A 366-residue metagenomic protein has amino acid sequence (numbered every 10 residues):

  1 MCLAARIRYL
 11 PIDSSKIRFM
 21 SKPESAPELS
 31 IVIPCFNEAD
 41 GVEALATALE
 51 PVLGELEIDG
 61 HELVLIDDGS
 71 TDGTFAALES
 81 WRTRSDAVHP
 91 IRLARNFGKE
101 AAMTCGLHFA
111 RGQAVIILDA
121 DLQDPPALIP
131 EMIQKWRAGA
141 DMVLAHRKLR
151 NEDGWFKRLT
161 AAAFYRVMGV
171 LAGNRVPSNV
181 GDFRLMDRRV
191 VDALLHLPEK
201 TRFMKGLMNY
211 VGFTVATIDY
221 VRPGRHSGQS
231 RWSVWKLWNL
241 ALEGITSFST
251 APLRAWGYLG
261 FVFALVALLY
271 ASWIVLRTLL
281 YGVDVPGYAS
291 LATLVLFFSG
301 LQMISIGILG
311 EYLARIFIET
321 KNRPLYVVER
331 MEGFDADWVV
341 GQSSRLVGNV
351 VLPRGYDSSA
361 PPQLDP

Functional and structural regions predicted by a protein language model:
R6-A26, F203-P366: Hydrophobic helical membrane-anchoring modules
K16-G154: Structured catalytic core of nucleotide-sugar glycosyltransferases
P34, L93-R95, R184, G257 (+2 more regions): Short conserved micro-motifs on helix faces and helix-strand junctions that flank and scaffold key functional residues
F36-D40, Q123, A127, L195 (+3 more regions): Residues in soluble alpha-helical coiled-coils and helical-bundle/repeat scaffolds
A44-T47, P51, A76, A162-Y165 (+2 more regions): Generic recognition of well-ordered alpha-helical segments within structured catalytic/regulatory domains
P51, E55, S80, R84 (+7 more regions): Conserved amphipathic alpha-helical interaction elements at protein-protein interfaces in regulatory, energy-coupling
H89-R95, K99-F109, Q123-L207, P223-L242: Acceptor/aglycone-binding surface of glycosyltransferases and processive sugar-polymer synthases
